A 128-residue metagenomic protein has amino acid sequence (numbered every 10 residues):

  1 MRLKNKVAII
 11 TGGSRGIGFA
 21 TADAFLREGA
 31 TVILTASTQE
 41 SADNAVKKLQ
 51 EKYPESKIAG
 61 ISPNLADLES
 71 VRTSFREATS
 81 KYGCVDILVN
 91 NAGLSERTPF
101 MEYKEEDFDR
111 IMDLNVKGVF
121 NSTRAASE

Functional and structural regions predicted by a protein language model:
V7, S14-G16, T38: Conserved glycine-rich cofactor-binding loop
V7-I10, L88-V89: Conserved hydrophobic beta-strands of the Rossmann-like cofactor-binding core in SDR/related NAD(P)H-dependent
E28-A45: Conserved glycine-rich Rossmann-like NAD(P)H-binding loop of the short-chain dehydrogenase/reductase
Q39, S62-S74, E105: The beta1-alpha1 cofactor-binding region of Rossmann-like NAD(H)/NADP(H)-dependent oxidoreductases
N91-E96: Conserved NAD(P)H cofactor-binding loop of Rossmann-fold oxidoreductase domains
P99-F100, D107-M112: Substrate-binding pocket helix/loop in short-chain dehydrogenase/reductase
T123-R124: A short, exposed helix-loop element centered on a Lys and neighboring polar residues
